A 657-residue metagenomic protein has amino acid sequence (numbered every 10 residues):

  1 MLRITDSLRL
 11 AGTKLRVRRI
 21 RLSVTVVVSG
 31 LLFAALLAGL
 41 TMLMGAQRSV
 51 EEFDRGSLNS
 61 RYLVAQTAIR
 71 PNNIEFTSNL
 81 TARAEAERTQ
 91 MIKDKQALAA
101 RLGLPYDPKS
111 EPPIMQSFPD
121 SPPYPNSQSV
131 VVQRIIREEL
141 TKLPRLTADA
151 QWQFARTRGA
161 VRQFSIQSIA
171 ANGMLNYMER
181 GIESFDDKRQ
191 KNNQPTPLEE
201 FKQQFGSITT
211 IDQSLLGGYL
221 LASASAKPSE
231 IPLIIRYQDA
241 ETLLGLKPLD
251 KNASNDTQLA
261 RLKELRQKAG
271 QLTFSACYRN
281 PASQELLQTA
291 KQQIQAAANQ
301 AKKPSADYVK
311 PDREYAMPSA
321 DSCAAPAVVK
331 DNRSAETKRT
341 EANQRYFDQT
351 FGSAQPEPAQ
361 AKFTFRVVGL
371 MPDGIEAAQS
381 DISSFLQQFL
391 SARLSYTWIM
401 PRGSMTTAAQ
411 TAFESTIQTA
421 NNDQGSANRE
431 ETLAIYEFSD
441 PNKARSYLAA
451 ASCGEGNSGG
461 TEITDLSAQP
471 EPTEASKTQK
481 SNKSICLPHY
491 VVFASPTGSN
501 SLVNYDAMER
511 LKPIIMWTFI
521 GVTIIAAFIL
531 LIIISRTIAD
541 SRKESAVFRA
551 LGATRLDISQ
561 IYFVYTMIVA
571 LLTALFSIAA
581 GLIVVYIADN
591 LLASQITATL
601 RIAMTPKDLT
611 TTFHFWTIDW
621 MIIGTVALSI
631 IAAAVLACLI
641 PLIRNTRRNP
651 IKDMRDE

Functional and structural regions predicted by a protein language model:
M1-L36, F563, K652, D656-E657: N-terminal Sec/SRP start-transfer signal
G30-T41, A526, T566, A570-G581 (+2 more regions): Small-residue faces within membrane-embedded alpha-helices
L40-T41, I515-A546, A550, I558 (+1 more regions): A hydrophobic alpha-helix feature that marks transmembrane segments and, especially, their cytosolic C-terminal ends
M42-A46, L575-I630, L639, I643-R647: Short helix-loop junctions at transmembrane helix boundaries
E52-L502: Basic-flanked hydrophobic alpha-helices used for secretion and membrane insertion
R55-G56, I643-E657: Short cytosolic juxtamembrane segments of multi-pass membrane proteins
Y505-T523, M621: N-terminal membrane-entry
E544-D589: Transmembrane alpha-helical interface segments in multi-pass membrane proteins
